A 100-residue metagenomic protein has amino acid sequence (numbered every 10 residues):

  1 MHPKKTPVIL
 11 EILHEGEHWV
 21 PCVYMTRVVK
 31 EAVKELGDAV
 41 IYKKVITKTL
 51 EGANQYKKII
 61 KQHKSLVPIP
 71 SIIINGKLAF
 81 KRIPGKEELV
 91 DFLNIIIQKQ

Functional and structural regions predicted by a protein language model:
M1-L36: Local sequence-structure signature of Cys/Sec-based thiol-disulfide redox active-site neighborhoods
L13, E17, K44, K77: Conserved short-loop catalytic and cofactor-binding motifs
P21-M25, Q55, P84-G85: Residues at alpha-helix caps and immediate loop-helix transition turns in enzyme cores, especially N- and C-cap
I41-V67: Thioredoxin-like thiol-disulfide oxidoreductase module
I69-S71: Intrinsically disordered, low-complexity regulatory segments enriched in Ser/Thr/Pro and charged residues
I74-Q100: Non-catalytic, surface beta->alpha helical segment in thiol-disulfide oxidoreductase systems
